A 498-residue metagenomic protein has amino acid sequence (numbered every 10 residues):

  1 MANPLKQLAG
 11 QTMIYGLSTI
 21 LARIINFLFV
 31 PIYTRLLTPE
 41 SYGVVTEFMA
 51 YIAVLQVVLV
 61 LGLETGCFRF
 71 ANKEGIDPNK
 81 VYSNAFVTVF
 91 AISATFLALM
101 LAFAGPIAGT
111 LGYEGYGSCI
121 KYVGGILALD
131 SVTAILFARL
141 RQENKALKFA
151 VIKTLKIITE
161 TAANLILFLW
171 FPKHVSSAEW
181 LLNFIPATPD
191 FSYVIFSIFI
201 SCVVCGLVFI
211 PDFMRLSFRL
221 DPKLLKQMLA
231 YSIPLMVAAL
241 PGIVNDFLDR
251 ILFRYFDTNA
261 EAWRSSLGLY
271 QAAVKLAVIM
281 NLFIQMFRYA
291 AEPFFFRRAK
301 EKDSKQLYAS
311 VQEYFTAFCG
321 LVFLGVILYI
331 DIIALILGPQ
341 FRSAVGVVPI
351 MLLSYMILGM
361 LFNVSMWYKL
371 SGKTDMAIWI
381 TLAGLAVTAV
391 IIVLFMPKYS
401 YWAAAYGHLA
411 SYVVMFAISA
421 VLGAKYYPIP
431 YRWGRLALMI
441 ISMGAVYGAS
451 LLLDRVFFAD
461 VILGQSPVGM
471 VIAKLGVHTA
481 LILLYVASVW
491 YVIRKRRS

Functional and structural regions predicted by a protein language model:
M1-F27, I76-S83, P222-A238, A309 (+2 more regions): N-terminal membrane topogenesis motif
M1-P4, L8, V175-Y193, S197 (+4 more regions): Interhelical loop/hinge segments that connect adjacent transmembrane helices in multipass membrane
N3-T65, I92-A104, I126, E160-T161 (+2 more regions): Signature of the first transmembrane helix
F27-S41, A108-T110, L240-I279, R297 (+2 more regions): Helix-terminus/linker motif at the lipid-water interface of multi-pass membrane proteins
N72-T88, L269-L382: Specific pore-lining/lateral-gate transmembrane helices of multi-pass inner-membrane transport and insertion machines
A104-V123, R264, V326-L358, F362 (+2 more regions): Interfacial segments at transmembrane-helix termini and the short loops linking adjacent helices
G109, I185-P186, D190, G384-V387 (+1 more regions): Transmembrane alpha-helical segments of multi-pass transport proteins
G117-K121, A150-F213, A238, L382-V387 (+2 more regions): Hydrophobic alpha-helical transmembrane segments
